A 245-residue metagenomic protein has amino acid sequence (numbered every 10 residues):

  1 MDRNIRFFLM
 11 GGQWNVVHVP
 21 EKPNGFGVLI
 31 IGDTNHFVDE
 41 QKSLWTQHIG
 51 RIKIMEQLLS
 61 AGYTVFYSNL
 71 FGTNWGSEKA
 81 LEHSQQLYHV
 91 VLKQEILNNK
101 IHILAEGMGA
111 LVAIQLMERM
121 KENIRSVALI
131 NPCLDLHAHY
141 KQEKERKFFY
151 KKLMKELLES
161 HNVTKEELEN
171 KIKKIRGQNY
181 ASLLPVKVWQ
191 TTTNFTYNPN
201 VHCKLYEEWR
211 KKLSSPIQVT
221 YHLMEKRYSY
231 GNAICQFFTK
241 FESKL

Functional and structural regions predicted by a protein language model:
M1-L9, E207-W209: An N-terminal hydrophobic leader/cap segment in hydrolases
F8-A61: Short, surface-exposed "cap/lid" segments of acyl-processing enzymes
T34, T64, N69-T73, C133: Short beta-to-alpha linker loops that shape the active-site pocket of alpha/beta-hydrolase fold enzymes
L59-N69, G107, L184-K187: Glycine-rich, often proline-containing surface loops adjacent to acidic residues and nearby aromatics that form
N74-I96: Alpha/beta-hydrolase active-site loop
K93-F148: Primarily recognizes the serine-hydrolase "nucleophile elbow" in alpha/beta-hydrolase and SGNH/GDSL folds
K141-V163: A catalytic-pocket lid/entrance helix-loop region that shapes and gates access to the active site across common
E159-L245: Serine-hydrolase catalytic core
